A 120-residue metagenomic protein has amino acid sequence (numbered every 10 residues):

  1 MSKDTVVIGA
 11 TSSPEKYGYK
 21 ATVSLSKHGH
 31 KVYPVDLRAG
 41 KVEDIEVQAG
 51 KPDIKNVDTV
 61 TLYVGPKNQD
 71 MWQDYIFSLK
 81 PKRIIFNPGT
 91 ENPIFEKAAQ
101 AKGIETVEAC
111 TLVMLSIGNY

Functional and structural regions predicted by a protein language model:
D4-I8: Conserved beta-strand elements of the Class I
A10, Y63-V64, P88: Glycine-rich, N-terminal phosphate-binding loop of Rossmann-like dinucleotide-binding domains
E15, T22-E43: NAD(P)-binding Rossmann-fold cofactor-contacting core
S26, Q100-A101: Anion (oxyanion) recognition and catalysis
K41-D74: Glycine-rich, highly charged phosphate/nucleotide-binding loops
F77-A99: ADP-ribose/adenylate-binding Rossmann-like module
E105-Y120: Active-site capping/gating segments
